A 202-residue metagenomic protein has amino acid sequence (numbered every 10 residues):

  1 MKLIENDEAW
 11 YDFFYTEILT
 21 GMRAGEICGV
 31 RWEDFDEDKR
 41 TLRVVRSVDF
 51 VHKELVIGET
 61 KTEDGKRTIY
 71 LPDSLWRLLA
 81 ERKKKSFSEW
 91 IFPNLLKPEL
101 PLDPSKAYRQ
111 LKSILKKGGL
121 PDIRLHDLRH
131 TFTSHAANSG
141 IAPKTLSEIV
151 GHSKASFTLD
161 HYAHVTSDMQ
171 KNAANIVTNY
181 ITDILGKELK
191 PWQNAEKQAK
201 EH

Functional and structural regions predicted by a protein language model:
M1, V45, P72, P93 (+1 more regions): Residue-level detector of conserved, well-ordered beta-strand and adjacent loop positions that form binding/recognition
M1-V30, D38, D64-G65, S74 (+1 more regions): Basic, Lys/Arg- and aromatic-enriched nucleic-acid-binding interface segment
K2-Y11, T20, I69, R77 (+2 more regions): Short, basic (Lys/Arg/His-rich) helix/loop patches that form interaction surfaces in the mid-to-C-terminal regions
G29-F35, S147-S153, A163: A short, basic/aromatic helix-end/turn motif that makes direct DNA contacts
K39, H52, G58-T68, D73-R77 (+2 more regions): C-terminal secondary-structure termini that scaffold catalytic or DNA-interacting sites
T41-R43: General beta-strand recognition
V48, V150-I176: Catalytic-site neighborhood detector that most strongly recognizes the C-terminal catalytic loop/helix of tyrosine
